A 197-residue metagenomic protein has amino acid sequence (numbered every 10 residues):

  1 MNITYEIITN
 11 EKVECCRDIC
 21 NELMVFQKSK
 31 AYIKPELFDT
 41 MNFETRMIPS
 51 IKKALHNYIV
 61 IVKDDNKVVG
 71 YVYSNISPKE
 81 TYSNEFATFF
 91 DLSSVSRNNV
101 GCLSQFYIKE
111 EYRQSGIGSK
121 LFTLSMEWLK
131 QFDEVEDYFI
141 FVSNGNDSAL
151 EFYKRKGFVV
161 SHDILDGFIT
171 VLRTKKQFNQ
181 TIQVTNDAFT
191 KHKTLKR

Functional and structural regions predicted by a protein language model:
M1-E14, D18, S29-K30, Q180-R197: Conserved N-terminal entry element of GNAT/NAT acetyltransferase domains
V25-I48: Conserved GNAT-fold acetyl-CoA-binding loop/helix
R46-V60, I76-Y82, C102: A short helix-loop-beta-strand connector motif used in the catalytic cores of GNAT acetyltransferases and, in some
Y73-C102: Conserved acyl-donor/pantetheine-binding loop and adjacent beta-alpha core of acyl/acetyltransferases and related
I108, Q114-E127, R155: Conserved acetyl-CoA-binding loop-helix of GNAT-fold acetyltransferases
R113, F139-L150, D166-K175: Conserved beta-strand-loop-alpha-helix junction that forms the acyl-donor binding cleft
S119, Q131, N144-H162: Conserved active-site alpha-helix within GNAT-family acetyltransferase domains
K130-F141: Conserved GNAT acetyl-CoA-binding A-motif
